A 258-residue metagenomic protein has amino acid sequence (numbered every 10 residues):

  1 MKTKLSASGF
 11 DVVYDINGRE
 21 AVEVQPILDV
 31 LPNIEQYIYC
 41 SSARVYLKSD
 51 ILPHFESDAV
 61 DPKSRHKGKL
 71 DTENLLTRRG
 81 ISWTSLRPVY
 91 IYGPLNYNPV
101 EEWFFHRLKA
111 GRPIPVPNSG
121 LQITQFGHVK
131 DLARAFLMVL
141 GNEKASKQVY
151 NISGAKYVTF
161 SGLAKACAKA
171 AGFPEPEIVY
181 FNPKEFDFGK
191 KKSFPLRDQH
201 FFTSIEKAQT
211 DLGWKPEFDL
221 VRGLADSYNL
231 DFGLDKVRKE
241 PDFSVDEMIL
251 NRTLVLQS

Functional and structural regions predicted by a protein language model:
M1-G9: Short amphipathic alpha-helix with an adjacent loop that forms part of the alpha/beta core around
S8-S57, K67-L75: NAD(P)-cofactor binding segment of oxidoreductase domains
L52-E73, N98-E102, Q122-F126, Y157: Short-chain dehydrogenase/reductase
E73-L95: Conserved beta-loop-beta element that borders a ligand/cofactor-binding pocket
L95, I123-K130, Y150-A170, F201 (+2 more regions): Substrate-binding strand-loop-helix patch in Rossmann-like NAD(P)-dependent oxidoreductase/epimerase domains
P99-F104, P117-L140, K147-Q148, G162 (+1 more regions): Substrate-positioning beta->alpha
M138, N142-L196, I205, V237-S258: Mid/C-terminal beta-alpha module of Rossmann-like enzyme folds, strongest in SDR-family dehydrogenases/epimerases
